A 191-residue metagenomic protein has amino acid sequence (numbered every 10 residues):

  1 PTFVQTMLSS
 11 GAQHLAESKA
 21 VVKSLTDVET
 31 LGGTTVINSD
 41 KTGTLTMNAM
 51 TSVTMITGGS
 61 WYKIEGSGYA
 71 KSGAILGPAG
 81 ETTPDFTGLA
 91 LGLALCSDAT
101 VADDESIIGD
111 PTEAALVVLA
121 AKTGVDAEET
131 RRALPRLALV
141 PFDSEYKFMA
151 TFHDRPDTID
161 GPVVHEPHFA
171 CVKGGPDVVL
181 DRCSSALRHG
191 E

Functional and structural regions predicted by a protein language model:
P1-E191: Conserved cytosolic headpiece of P-type ATPases
